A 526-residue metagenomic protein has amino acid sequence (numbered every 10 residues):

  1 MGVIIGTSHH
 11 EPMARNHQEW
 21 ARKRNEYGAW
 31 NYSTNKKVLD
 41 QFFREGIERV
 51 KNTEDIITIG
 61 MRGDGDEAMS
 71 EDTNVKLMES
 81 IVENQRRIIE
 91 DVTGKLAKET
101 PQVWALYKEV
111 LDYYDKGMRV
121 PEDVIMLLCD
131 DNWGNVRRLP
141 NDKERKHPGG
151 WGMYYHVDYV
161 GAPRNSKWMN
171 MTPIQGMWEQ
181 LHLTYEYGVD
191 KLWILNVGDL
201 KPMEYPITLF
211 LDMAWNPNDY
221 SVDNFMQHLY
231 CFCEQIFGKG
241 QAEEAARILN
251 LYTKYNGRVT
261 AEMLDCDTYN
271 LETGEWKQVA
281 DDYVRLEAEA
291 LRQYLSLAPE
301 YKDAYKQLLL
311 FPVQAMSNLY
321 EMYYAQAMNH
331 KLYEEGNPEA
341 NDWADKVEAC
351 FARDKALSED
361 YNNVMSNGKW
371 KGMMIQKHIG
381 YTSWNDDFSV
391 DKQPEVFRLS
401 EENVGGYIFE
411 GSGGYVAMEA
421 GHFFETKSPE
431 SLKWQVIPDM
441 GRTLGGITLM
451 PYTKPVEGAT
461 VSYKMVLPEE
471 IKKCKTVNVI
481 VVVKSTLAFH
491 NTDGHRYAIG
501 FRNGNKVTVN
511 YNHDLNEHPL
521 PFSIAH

Functional and structural regions predicted by a protein language model:
M1, R22-D40, R62-E79, G161-Q175 (+4 more regions): The substrate-binding groove and active-site-proximal loops of carbohydrate-active enzymes, especially glycoside
G2-I4, S8-E71, H147-V160, D223-H228 (+2 more regions): Aromatic- and acidic-residue-enriched carbohydrate-binding clefts of CAZyme catalytic domains
G2-M13, R22-V38, E79-I81, I88 (+2 more regions): Acidic, His- and aromatic-enriched active-site or binding-groove loops in soluble protein domains that engage sugars
S33-P148, T273-Y305: Gly/Pro-rich turn-and-neighbor structural signature
L128-G134, P140-E300: Structured mid-domain segments that build the active-site/substrate or prosthetic-cofactor binding neighborhood
M226-H378, V461: C-terminal non-catalytic alpha-helical accessory regions
M328, N362-V416: Long amphipathic alpha-helical scaffold segments
V390-H526: Extracytoplasmic
